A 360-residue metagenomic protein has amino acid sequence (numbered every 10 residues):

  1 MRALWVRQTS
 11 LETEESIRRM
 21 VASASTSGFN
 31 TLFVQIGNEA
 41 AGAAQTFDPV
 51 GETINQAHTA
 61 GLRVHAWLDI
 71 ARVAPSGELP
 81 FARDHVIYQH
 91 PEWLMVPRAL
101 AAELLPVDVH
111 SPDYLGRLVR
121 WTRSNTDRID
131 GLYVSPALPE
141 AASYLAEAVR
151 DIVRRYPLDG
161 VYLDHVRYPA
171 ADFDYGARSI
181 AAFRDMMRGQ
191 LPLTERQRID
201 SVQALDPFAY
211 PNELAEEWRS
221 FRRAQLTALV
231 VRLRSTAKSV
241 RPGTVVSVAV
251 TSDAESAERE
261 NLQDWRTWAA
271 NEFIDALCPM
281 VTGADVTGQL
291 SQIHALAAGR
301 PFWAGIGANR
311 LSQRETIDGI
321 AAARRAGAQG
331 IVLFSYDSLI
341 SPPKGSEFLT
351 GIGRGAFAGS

Functional and structural regions predicted by a protein language model:
M1-M20, A24, V250-D253, N309-R310: Boundary/entry segment of secreted carbohydrate-active catalytic domains
R2-L11, A41-F47, R128-A146, L214-L226 (+2 more regions): The substrate-binding groove and active-site-proximal loops of carbohydrate-active enzymes, especially glycoside
R2-V6, L32-V34, V64-L68, V161-D164 (+4 more regions): Hydrophobic faces of well-ordered beta-strands that scaffold small-molecule active sites in alpha/beta enzyme cores
L11-E12, A66-R155: Active-site-adjacent "subsite" loops/lids of carbohydrate-active enzymes
S16-A40, R155-G160, T267, N271-P279 (+1 more regions): Catalytic domains of carbohydrate-active enzymes, especially glycoside hydrolases
V21, V34-R72, F221-V240: Aromatic-lined substrate-binding rim segments of carbohydrate-active enzymes
E140, Y144-A148, R154-D164, P169-G288 (+2 more regions): Active-site neighborhood of glycoside hydrolase catalytic domains
F273-Q292, R300-S360: Substrate-binding cleft of secreted/luminal carbohydrate-active enzymes
